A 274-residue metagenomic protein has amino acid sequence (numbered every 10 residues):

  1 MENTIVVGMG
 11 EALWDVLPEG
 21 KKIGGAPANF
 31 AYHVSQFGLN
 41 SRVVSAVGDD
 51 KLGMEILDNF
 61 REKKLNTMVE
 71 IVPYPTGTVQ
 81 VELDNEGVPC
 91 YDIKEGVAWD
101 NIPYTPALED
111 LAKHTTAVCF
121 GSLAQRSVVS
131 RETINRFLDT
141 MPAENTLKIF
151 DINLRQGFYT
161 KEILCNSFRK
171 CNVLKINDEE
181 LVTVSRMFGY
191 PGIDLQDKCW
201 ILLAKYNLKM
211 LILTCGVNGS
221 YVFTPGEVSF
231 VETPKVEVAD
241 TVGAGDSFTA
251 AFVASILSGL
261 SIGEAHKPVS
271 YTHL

Functional and structural regions predicted by a protein language model:
M1-L65, V79, V238-A239: Glycine-rich phosphate/adenosyl-contacting loop at the front of the ribokinase-like
M1-T4, F188, G192-L274: Conserved phosphate-binding/catalytic region of the ribokinase-like
V34, N177, G245: Short, conserved phosphate/pyrophosphate- and ester-handling motifs at nucleotide-, phospho-/glycolipid
N40-S122, A143-E144: Conserved N-terminal subdomain of the carbohydrate kinase-like
A117, S122-D197, G219-S220: Conserved beta-alpha-beta core of the PfkB/ribokinase-like small-molecule kinase fold
